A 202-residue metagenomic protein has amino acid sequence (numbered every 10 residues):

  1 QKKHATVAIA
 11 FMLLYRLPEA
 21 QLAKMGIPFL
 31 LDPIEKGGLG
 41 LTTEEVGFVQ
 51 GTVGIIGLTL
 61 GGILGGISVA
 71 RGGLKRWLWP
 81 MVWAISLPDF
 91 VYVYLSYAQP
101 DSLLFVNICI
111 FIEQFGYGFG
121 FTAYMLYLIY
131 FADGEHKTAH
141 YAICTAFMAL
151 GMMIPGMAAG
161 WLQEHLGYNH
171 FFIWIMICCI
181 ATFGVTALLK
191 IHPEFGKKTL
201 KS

Functional and structural regions predicted by a protein language model:
K2-L22: Pair of pore-lining "gating" transmembrane helices in MFS-fold secondary transporters
L13, F48-I56, W83, F111 (+1 more regions): Transmembrane alpha-helical cores of Major Facilitator Superfamily
Y15, K24-V46: Short amphipathic helix-loop junctions that connect adjacent transmembrane helices in Major Facilitator Superfamily/SLC
I27, G65, P155-Q163: Small-residue (Gly/Pro/Ala) motifs that create kinks and tight helix-helix packing interfaces
T43-E44, G134-C144: Loop-to-transmembrane helix entry/capping segments in MFS-fold secondary transporters and related SLC/MFSD carriers
L60-W77, Q163-E164: Helix-to-loop junctions at the C-terminal end of transmembrane segments in multipass secondary transporters
R76-Y124: C-terminal transmembrane helical hairpin of 12-TM major facilitator-type secondary transporters
F171-S202: Multi-pass alpha-helical transporter architecture, strongest for 12-TM Major Facilitator/SLC carriers used
